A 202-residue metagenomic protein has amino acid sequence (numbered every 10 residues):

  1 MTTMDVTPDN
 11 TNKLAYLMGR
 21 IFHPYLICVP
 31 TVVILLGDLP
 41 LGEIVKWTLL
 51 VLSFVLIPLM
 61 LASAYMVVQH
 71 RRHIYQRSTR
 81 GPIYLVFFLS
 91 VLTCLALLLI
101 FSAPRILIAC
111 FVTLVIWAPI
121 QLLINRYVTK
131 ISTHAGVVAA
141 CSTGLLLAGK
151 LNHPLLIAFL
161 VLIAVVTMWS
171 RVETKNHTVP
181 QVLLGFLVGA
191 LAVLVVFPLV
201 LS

Functional and structural regions predicted by a protein language model:
M1-A15: Short, Lys/Arg-rich, polar N-terminal cytosolic tail immediately upstream of the first transmembrane signal-anchor
L14-I21, Y75-Y84, S102-A109, I124-S132 (+1 more regions): Short, amphipathic, aromatic/basic-enriched membrane-interface segments that mark the entry/exit of transmembrane
A15-P24, K46-L50: Hydrophobic transmembrane alpha-helical segments in integral membrane proteins
M18-D38: The first (N-terminal) embedded transmembrane alpha-helix
P30-V33, L52-V67, L85-L98, A118-P119 (+2 more regions): Hydrophobic core of alpha-helical transmembrane segments in multi-pass integral membrane proteins
L35-T48: Short, hydrophobic transmembrane alpha-helix segments
P40-E43, V68-R80, I100-I106, T174-P180: Membrane-interface helix-boundary motifs at transmembrane edges
L107-I108, V112-S202: Membrane-embedded catalytic cores of phosphoryl/pyrophosphoryl-handling enzymes
